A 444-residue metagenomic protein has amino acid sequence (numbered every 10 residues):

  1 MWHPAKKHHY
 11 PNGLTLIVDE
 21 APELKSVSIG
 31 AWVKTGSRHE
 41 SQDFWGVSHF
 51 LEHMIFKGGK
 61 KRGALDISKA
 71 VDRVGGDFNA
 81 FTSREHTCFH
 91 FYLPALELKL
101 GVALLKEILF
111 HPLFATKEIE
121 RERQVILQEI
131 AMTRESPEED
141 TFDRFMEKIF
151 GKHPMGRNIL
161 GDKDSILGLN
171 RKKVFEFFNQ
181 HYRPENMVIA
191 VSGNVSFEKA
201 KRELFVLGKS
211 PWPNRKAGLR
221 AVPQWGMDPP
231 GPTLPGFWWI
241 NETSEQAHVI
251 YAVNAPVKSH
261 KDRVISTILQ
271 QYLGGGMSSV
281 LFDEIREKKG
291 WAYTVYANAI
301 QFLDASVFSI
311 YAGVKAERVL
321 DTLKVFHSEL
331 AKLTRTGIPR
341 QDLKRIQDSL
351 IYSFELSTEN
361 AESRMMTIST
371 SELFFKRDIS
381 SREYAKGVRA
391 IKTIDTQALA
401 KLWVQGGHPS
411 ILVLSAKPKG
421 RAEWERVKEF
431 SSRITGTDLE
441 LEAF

Functional and structural regions predicted by a protein language model:
P4, H9, E20, A64-K216 (+5 more regions): Charge-rich, well-structured scaffold segments of protease-associated domains
G13, E20-V71, F145, Y182 (+4 more regions): Active/ligand-binding-proximal structured segments within catalytic/core domains that scaffold catalytic residues
L14, S196, M277: A generic "binding-loop/recognition-motif" signal
L14, V27-I29, T87, P235 (+3 more regions): Change "...and in nucleic-acid phosphodiester-cleaving endonucleases..." to "...and in nucleic-acid processing enzymes
A21, G30-W32, G218-V280, G387 (+1 more regions): His/Glu-based metal-binding/catalytic segments typifying zinc-dependent metallopeptidases
K25-V27, F81, V195, D228: Active-/binding-site microenvironments in catalytic and ligand-binding cores
